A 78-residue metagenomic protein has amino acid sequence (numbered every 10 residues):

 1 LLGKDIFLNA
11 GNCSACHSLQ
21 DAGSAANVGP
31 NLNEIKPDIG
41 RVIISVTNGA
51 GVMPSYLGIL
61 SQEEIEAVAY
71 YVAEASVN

Functional and structural regions predicted by a protein language model:
L1-L19, E34, R41, N48: Sequence/structural segment immediately N-terminal to covalent heme-attachment motifs in c-type and related
A22-G23: Short, non-ligating residues that shape and space the ligands of small metal-coordination modules and catalytic
A26-N78: Extracytoplasmic electron-transfer domains, predominantly the class I c-type cytochrome c fold
